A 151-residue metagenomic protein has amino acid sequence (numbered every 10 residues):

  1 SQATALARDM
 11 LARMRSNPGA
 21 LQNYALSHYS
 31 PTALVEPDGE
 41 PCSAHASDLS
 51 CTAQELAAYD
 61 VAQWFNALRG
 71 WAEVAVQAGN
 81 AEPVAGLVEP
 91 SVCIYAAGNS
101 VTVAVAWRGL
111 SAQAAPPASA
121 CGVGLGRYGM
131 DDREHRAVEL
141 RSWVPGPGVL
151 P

Functional and structural regions predicted by a protein language model:
Q2-P151: Flexible, low-complexity segments enriched in proline/glycine/serine and punctuated by aromatic residues
